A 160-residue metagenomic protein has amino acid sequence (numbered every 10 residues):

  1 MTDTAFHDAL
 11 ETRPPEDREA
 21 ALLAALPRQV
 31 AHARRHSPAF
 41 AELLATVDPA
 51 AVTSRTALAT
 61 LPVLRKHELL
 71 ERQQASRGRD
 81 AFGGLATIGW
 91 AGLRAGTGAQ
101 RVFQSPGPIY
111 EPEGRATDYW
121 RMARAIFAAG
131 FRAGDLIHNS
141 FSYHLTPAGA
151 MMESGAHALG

Functional and structural regions predicted by a protein language model:
M1-A128, R132-A133: Nucleotide 5′-phosphate-binding alpha/beta core
A123, A128-L159: Conserved AMP-binding loop of ANL adenylate-forming enzymes
